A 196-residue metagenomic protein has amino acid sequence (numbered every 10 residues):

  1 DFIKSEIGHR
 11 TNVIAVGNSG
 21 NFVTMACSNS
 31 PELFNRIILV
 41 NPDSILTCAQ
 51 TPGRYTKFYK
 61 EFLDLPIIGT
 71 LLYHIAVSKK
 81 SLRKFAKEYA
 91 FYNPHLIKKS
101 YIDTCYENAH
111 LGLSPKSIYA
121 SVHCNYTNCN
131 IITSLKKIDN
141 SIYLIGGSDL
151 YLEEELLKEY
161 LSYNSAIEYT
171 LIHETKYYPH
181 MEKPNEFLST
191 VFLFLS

Functional and structural regions predicted by a protein language model:
D1-T11: Conserved acidic catalytic loop of the alpha/beta-hydrolase fold
N12-I14, R36-I38: Residue in the alpha/beta-hydrolase core beta-strand immediately N-terminal to the catalytic nucleophile
G17-N18, N41: Catalytic nucleophile serine of serine hydrolases, specifically the conserved "nucleophile elbow" pentapeptide
G20-P31, I37: Short glycine-enriched nucleophile-adjacent loop and the immediately C-terminal alpha-helix near the catalytic center
S28, I37-G69: Flexible "cap/lid" loop of the alpha/beta hydrolase fold
C48-T51, H74-S134: Conserved alpha/beta-hydrolase catalytic His-Asp/Glu region
D139-T175, M181: Conserved loop-alpha-helix segment in the C-terminal half of the alpha/beta-hydrolase fold that carries the catalytic
M181-L193: Post-His helix in hydrolase/transferase enzymes
